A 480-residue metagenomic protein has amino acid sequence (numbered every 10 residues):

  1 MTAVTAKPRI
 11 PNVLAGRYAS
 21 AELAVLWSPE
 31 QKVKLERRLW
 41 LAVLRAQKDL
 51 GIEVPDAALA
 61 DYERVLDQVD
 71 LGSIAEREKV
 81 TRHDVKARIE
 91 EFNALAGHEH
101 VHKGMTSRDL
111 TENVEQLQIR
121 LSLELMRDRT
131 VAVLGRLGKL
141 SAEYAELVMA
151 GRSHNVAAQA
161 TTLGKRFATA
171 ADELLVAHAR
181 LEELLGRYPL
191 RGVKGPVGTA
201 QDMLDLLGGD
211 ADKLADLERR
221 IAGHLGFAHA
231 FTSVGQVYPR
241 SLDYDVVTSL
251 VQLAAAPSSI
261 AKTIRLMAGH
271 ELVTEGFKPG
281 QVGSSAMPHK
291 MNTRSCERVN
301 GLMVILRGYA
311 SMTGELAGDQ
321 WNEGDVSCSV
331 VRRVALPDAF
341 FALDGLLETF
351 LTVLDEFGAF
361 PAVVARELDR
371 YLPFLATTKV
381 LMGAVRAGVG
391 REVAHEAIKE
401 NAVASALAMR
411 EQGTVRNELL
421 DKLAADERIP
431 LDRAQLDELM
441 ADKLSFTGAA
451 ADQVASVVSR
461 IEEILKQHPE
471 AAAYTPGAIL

Functional and structural regions predicted by a protein language model:
T2-Q201, D205, G209-R220, G283 (+4 more regions): A helix-coil-helix interface module used to build multimeric assemblies and to scaffold catalytic/cofactor sites
R37, R82-V85, T130, L134-L137 (+7 more regions): Alpha-helical transition-metal enzyme core signature, strongest for iron centers
A142-G164, T274-K290, E323-V331, D355-L375: Glycine-rich cofactor-pocket loops
K165, Y244-Q252, K379-A387: Short, well-ordered beta-strand elements within core beta-sheets of diverse protein domains
A177, A228, G235-S329, R333: Glycine-rich anion/phosphate-binding loop at the beta-strand->alpha-helix junction
A211-Q236: Active-site-adjacent "gating/activation" loops or surface patches in catalytic cores
R298, I305-R391, A397-E400: Long, amphipathic alpha-helical stalk/connector segments used for oligomerization, subunit docking, or mechanical
